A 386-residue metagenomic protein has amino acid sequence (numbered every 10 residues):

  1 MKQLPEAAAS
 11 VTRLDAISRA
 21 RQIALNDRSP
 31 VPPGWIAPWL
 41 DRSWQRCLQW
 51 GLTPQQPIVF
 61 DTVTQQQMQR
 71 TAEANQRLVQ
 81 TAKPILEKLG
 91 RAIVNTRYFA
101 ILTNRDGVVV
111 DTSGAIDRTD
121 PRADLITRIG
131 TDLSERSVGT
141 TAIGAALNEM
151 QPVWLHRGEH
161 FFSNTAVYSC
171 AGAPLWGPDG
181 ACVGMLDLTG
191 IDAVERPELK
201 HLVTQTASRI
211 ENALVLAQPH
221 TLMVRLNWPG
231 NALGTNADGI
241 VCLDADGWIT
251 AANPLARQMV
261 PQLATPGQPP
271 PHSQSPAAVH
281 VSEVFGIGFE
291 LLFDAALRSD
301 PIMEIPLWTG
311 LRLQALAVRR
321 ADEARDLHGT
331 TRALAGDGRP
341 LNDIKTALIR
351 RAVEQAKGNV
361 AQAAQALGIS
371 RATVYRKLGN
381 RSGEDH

Functional and structural regions predicted by a protein language model:
M1-R136, T141-R157, V167, W176-D246: Intrinsically disordered, low-complexity terminal regulatory regions
N104, S113, A251-A264: N-terminal capping loop/helix in small sensory signaling domains highlighted by a polar->aromatic N-x2-3-F motif
A115-R118, R122, V260-Q268: PAS/PAS-like sensory domain cap-loop motif
G158-E159, V167-G172, A277-A335: PAS-family sensory/regulatory modules and their coupling/dimerization elements
V241-C242, T250, L348: Hydrophobic membrane-spanning alpha-helices of multi-pass integral membrane proteins
V260, T265, F289-D294, L307 (+1 more regions): Phosphate-binding active sites in nucleotide-utilizing proteins
P266-H280: Nucleotide-binding/hydrolysis machinery
A335-H386: Bacterial C-terminal helix-turn-helix
